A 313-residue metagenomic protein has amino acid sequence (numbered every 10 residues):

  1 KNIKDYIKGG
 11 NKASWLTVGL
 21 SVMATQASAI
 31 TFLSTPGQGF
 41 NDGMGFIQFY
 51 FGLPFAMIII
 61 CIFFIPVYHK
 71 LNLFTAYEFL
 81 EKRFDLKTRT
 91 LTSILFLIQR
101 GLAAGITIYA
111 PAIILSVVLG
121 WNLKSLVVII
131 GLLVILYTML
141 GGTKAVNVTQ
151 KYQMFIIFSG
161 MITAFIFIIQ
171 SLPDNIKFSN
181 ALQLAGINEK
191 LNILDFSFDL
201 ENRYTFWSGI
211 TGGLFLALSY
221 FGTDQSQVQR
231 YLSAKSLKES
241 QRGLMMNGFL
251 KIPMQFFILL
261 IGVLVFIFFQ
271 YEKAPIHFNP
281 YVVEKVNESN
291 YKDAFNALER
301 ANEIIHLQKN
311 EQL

Functional and structural regions predicted by a protein language model:
K1, K70, K82, Q227-S236: Membrane-interfacial helix termini and the short, flexible loops that connect transmembrane helices in multi-pass
K1-F32, G141, G160-T163: Membrane-interface "cap" regions at the ends of multi-pass membrane proteins
K4-G9, F79-R83, L244-M245: A short amphipathic helical element positioned immediately N-terminal to and/or at the very start of a transmembrane
G10-A13, T17, S34-Q48, F155-L313: Loop-to-helix junctions at membrane interfaces in multi-pass transport proteins
V22-T31, G39, P54-I60, L97-L102 (+2 more regions): Membrane-embedded alpha-helical segments of transport systems, primarily multispan ion/solute transporters
M44-G141, L191, S208, G212-Y220 (+1 more regions): Helix-loop-helix module between adjacent transmembrane segments
N72, K151, F158-S159: Membrane-embedded transport cores of multi-pass solute transporters
